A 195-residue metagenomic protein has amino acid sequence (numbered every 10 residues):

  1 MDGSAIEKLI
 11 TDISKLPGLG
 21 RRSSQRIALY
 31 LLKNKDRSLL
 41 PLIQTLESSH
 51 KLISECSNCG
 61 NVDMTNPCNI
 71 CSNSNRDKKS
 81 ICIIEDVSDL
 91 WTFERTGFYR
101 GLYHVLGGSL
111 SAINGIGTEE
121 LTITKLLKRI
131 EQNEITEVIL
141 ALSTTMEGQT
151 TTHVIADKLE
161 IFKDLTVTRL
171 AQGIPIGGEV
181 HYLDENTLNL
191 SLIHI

Functional and structural regions predicted by a protein language model:
D2-I6, T11, K15, Q25-L90 (+1 more regions): Cys/His-rich Zn2+-binding cysteine-cluster or related metal-binding knuckle/ribbon modules and their
N58-C59, I70-S72, Y99-G101, V105-K128: Basic, flexible Lys/Arg- and Gly-enriched helix-loop patches that mediate nucleic-acid binding at interfaces with rRNA
S80, I84-E85, T136-E147: Acidic beta-strand-to-loop metal/phosphate-binding motif
T118-E120, E179-L188: Short, surface-exposed amphipathic charged segments that create phosphate/polyanion-binding patches used for binding
E147-E160: Short Gly/Thr/Asp-enriched flexible loops that form oxyanion-binding sites at enzyme active sites
T168-H181: Short, flexible loop segments at boundaries between secondary-structure elements
I193-I195: Conserved small/polar residues in nucleotide/adenosyl-binding loops
